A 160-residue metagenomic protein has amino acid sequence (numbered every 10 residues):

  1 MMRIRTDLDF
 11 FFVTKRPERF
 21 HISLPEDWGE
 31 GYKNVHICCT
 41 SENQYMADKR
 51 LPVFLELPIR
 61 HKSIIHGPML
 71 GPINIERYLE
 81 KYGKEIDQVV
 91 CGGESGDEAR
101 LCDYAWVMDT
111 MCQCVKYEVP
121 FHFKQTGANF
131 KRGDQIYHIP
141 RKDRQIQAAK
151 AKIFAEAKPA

Functional and structural regions predicted by a protein language model:
M1-H122: Conserved AdoMet/S-adenosylmethionine-binding subsite of the radical SAM
A128-A160: C-terminal accessory extensions appended to soluble enzyme cores
